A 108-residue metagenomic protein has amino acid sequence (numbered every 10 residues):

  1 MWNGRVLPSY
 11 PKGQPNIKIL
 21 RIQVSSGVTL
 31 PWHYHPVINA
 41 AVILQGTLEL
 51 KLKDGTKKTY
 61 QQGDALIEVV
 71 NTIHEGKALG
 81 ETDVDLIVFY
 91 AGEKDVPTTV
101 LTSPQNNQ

Functional and structural regions predicted by a protein language model:
M1-N16, K51, T59, I67 (+1 more regions): A short, N-terminal "cap"/entry segment at the start of jelly-roll beta-barrel domains of the cupin/DSBH fold
Q14, V42, L79-D83: Extracellular/periplasmic catalytic domains that process cell-envelope and extracellular macromolecules
P15, G27-A40: A short beta-loop-beta micro-motif enriched in histidine and acidic residues
I22-V28, P36, Q45, T72-E75: N-terminal post-signal-peptidase region of extra-cytosolic proteins
V24-S25, D54-N71: Short acidic-glycine-tyrosine-enriched beta hairpin
L30-H35, L52, K77-L79: Short histidine-centered beta-strand/loop micro-motifs that create catalytic or ligand/metal-coordination sites
H35-D54, D64: Glycine- and acidic-residue-biased ligand/ion/polar-headgroup-sensing regions
N71-V96: Ligand-binding loop in jelly-roll beta-barrel domains
